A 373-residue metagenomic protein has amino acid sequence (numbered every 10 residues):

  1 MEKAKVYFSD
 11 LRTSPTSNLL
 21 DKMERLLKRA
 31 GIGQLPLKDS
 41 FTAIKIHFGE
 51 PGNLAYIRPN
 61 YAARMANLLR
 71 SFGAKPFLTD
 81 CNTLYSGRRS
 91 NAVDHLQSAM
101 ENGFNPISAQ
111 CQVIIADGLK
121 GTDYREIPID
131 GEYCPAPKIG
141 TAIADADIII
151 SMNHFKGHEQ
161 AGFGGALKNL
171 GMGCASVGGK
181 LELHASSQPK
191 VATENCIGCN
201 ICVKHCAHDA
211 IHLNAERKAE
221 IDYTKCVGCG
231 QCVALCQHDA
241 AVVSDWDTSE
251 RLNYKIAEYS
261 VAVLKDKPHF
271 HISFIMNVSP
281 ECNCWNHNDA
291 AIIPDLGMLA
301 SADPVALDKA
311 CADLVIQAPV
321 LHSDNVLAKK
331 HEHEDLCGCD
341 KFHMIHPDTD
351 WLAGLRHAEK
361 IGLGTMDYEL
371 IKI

Functional and structural regions predicted by a protein language model:
E2-N53, I57-Y61, N67, F72-D80 (+1 more regions): Extended, low-polarity segments enriched in aliphatic/aromatic residues
